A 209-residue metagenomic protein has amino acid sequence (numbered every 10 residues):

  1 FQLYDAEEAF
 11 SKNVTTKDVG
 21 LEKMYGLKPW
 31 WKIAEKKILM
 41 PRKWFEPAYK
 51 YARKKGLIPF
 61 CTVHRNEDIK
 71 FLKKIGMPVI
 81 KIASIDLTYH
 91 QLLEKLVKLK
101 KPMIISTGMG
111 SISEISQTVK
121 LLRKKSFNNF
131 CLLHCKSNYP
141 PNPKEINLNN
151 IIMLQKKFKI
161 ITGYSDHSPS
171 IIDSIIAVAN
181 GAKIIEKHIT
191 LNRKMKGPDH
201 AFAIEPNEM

Functional and structural regions predicted by a protein language model:
F1-M209: Catalytic cores and adjacent flexible loops of soluble metabolic enzymes that perform enolate/carbanion chemistry on
